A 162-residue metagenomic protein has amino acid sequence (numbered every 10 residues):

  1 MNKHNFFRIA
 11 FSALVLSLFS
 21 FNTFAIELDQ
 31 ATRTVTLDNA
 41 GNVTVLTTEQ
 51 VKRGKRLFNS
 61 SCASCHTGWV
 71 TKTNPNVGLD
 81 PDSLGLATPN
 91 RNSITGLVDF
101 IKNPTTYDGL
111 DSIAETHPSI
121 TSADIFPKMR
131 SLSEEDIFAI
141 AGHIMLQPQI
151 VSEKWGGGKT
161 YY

Functional and structural regions predicted by a protein language model:
N2-F11: Bacterial N-terminal signal peptides that target proteins for export
I26-L57: Electrostatic cytochrome c docking/interface patches
G54, F58-W69, L97, I140-I144: The canonical Cys-X-X-Cys-His
T67-F100, F126: Gly/Gly-Pro-rich "capping" loops immediately C-terminal to redox-active cysteine motifs in periplasmic/lumenal
D99-F100, T121-G158: C-terminal capping alpha-helices of c-type cytochrome domains
T105-A114, I150-V151: Substrate-binding/catalytic groove segments of enzymes that remodel or degrade extracellular structural polymers
